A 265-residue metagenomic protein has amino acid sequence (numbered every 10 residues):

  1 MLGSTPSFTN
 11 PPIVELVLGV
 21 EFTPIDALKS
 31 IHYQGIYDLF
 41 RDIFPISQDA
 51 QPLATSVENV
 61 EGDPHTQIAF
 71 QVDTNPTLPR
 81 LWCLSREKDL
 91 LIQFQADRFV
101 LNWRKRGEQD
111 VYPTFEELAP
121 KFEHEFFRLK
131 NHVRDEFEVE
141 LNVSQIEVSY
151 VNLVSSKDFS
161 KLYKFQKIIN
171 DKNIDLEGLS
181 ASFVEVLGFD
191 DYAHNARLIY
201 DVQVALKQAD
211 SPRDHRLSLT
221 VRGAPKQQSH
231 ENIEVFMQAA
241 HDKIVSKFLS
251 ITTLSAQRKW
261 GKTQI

Functional and structural regions predicted by a protein language model:
M1-H65, S155-I265: C-terminal interaction module
P12-V20, I92-Y112, E140-V151, P212-P225: Glycine-rich, often proline-containing surface loops adjacent to acidic residues and nearby aromatics that form
P52-D110: Long, hydrophobic/aromatic-enriched structural stretches that serve as scaffold segments
T114-A119: Charged, amphipathic alpha-helical scaffolding segments
P120-N142: Secondary-structure boundary elements
H124-R128, Y150-F159: A short, hydrophobic secondary-structure junction motif
F137-V151, L254-I265: Short, highly charged C-terminal tails/helix-capping segments
